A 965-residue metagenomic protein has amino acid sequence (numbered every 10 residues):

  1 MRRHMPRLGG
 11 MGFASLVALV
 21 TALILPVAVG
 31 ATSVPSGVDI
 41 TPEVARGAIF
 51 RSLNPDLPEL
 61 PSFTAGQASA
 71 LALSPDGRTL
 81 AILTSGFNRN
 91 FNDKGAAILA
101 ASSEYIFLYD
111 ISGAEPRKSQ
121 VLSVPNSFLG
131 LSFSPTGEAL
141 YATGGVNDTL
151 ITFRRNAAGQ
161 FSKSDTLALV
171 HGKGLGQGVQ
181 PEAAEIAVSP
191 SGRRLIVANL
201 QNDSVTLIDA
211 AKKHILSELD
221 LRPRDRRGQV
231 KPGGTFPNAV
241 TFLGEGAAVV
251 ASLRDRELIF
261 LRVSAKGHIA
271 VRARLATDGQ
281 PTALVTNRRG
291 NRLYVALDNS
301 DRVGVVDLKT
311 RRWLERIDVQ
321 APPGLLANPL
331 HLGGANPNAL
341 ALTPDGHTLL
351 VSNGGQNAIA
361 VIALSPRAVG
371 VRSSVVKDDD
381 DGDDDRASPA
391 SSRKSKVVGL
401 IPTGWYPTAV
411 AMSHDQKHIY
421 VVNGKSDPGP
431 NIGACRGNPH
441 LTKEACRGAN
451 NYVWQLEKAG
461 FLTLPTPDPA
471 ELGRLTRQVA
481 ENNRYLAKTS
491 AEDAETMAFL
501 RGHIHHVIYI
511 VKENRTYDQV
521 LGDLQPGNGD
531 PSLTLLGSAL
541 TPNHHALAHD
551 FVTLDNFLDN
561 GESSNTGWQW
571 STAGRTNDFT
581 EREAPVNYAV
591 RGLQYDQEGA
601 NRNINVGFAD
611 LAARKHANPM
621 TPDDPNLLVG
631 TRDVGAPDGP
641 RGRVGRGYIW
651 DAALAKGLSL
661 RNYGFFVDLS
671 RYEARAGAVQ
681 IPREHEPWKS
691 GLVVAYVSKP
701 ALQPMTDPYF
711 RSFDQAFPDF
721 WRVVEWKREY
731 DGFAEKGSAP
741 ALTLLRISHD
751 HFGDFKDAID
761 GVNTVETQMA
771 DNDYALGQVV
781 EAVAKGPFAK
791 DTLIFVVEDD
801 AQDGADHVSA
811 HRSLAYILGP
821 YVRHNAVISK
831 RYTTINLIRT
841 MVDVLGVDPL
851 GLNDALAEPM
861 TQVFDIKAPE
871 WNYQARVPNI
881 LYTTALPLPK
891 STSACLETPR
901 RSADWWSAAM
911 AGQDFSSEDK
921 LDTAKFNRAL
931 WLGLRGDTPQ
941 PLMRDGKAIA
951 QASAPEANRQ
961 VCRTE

Functional and structural regions predicted by a protein language model:
R2-L16: Bacterial N-terminal signal peptides that target proteins for export
L8, N90-N92, P531-L533: Compositionally biased, low-complexity linear motifs
L16-V17, E581: Residue-level recognition of conserved structural "scaffold" positions that shape functional pockets and channels
L19, L23-D493: Predominantly soluble domains enriched in secretory-pathway, periplasmic, or organellar proteins
A31, G473-E965: N-terminal pro-sequences and low-complexity stem/linker regions of secreted or lumenal proteins
